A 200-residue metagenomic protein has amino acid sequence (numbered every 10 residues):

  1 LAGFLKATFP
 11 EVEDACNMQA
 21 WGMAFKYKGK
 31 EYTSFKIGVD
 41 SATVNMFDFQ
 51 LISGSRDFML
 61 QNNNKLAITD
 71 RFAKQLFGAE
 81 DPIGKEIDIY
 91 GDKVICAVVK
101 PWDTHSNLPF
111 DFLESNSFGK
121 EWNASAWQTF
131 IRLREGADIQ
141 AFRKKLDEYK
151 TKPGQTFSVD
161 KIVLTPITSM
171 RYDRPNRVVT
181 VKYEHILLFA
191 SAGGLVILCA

Functional and structural regions predicted by a protein language model:
L1, L5, K145-Y149, A192 (+1 more regions): Structural preference for long, well-ordered alpha-helical segments in enzyme cores
L1-S53, P153: Short amphipathic beta-strand/extended segments in non-transmembrane regions
C16, F35-G38, A67, L146 (+1 more regions): Short, conserved beta-strand segments within well-ordered enzyme catalytic domains that often line or immediately flank
K26-G29, N63-T69: Short secondary-structure transition/capping segments
T33, N62, I131: Generic anion/oxyanion-binding catalytic loop in active/binding sites
D40-S55, K65-V181: Mid-to-C-terminal secondary-structure elements that act as membrane-proximal/extracytoplasmic interface segments
D57-Q61: Glycine-rich loop motifs involved in handling phospho/adenylate chemistry
V181-A200: Hydrophobic alpha-helical transmembrane segments of multi-pass inner-membrane transport and secretion
